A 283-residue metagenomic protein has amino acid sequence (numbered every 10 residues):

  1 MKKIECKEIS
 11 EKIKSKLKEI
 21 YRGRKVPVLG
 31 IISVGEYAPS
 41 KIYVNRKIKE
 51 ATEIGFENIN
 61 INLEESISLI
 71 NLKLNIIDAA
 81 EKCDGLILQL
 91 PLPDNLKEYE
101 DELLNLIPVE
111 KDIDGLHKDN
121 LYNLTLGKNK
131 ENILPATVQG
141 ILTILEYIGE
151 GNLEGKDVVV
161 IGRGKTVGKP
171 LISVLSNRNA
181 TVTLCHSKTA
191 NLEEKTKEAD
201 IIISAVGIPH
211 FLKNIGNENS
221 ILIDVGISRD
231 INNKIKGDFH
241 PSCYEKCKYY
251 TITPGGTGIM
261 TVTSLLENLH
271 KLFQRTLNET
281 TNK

Functional and structural regions predicted by a protein language model:
M1-V26: Positively charged, low-complexity intrinsically disordered leader regions
I42-I54, V167-V174: Short, solvent-exposed amphipathic alpha-helices that sit in or adjacent to ligand/effector-binding or catalytic
A51-E65, V182-C185: Short beta-strand elements in bilobed, periplasmic/extracellular small-molecule ligand-binding domains
N71-K82: Short, well-structured alpha-helical segments in soluble
I87-L153, H210: Anion-binding alpha/beta catalytic cores of soluble intermediary-metabolism enzymes, centered on
Q139, G164-K169, H210, G255: Glycine-rich NAD(P) Rossmann-fold beta1-alpha1 loop
L142-I201: Rossmann-like dinucleotide/phosphate-binding beta-alpha-beta segment
H186-R275: Rossmann-like adenosine-cofactor binding region
